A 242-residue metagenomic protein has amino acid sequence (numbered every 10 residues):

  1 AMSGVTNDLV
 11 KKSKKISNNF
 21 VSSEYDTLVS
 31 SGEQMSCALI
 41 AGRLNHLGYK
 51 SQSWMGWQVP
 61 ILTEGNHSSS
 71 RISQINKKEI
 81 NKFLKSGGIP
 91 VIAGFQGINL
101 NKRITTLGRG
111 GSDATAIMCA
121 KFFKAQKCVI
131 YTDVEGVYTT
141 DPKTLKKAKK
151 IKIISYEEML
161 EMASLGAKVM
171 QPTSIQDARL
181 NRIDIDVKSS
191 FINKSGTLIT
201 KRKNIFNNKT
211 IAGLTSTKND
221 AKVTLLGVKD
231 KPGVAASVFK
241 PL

Functional and structural regions predicted by a protein language model:
A1-I175: Nucleotide/pyrophosphate-binding catalytic subdomain
A1-N7, Y138, V187-I205: Terminal amphipathic helices with adjacent charged low-complexity linkers/tails
P90, T105, I185, T197 (+1 more regions): A broad, low-specificity signal marking well-ordered, structured residues that form hydrophobic/aromatic
Q96-G97, S112, E135, I192-N193 (+2 more regions): Short, glycine-/Ser/Thr-/acidic-enriched flexible segments
M170-P172, D184-K194, A235: Flexible, glycine/charged-enriched surface loops at secondary-structure junctions
A178: Acidic-aromatic/histidine active-site loop/patch
G196-L242: A conserved regulatory-domain signal marking ACT and ACT-like small-molecule sensing domains and adjacent regulatory
